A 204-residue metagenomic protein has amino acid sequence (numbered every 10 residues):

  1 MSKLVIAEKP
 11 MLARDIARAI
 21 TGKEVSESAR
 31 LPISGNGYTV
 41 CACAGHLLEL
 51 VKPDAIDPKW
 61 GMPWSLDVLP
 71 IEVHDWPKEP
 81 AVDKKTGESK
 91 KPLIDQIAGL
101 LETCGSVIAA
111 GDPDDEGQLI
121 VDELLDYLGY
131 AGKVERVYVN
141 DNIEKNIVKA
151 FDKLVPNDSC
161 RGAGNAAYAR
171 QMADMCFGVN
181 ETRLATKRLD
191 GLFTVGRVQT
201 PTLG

Functional and structural regions predicted by a protein language model:
M1-Q171, P201: Intrinsically disordered, low-complexity regulatory segments
R170, D174-G204: Prokaryote-biased recognition of long, low-complexity C-terminal linker/tail segments that are poorly structured
